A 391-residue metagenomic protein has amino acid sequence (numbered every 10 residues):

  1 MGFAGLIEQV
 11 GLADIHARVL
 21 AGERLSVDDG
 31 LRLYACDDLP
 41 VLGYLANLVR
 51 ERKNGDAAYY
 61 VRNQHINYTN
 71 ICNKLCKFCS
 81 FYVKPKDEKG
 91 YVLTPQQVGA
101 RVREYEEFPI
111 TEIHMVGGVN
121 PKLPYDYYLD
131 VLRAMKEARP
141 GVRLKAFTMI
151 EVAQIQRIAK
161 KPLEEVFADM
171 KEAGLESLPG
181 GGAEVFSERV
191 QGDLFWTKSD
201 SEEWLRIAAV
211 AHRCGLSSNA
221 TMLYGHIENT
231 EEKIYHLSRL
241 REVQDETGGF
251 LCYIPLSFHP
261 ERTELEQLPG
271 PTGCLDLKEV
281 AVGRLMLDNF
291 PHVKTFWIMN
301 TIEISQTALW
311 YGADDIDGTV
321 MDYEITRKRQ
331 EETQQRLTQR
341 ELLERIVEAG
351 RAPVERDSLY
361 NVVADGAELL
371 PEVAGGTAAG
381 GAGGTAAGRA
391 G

Functional and structural regions predicted by a protein language model:
M1-P40, E51, E106, Q244-G391: Auxiliary Fe-S-binding modules of radical SAM enzymes
G22, A46, C76, M115 (+5 more regions): Conserved, mostly hydrophobic/aromatic
G30-Y34, Q64-I66, G117-P121, Y224-I227 (+1 more regions): Conserved short loop/turn motifs at secondary-structure junctions
V41-K86, G90-V116: N-terminal pre-triad scaffold of radical SAM enzymes
N47, I66, R133, A281 (+1 more regions): Active-site phosphate/pyrophosphate- and oxyanion-stabilizing loops and adjacent acidic/basic residues in soluble
A58, R62, C72-N73, C79-K86 (+3 more regions): Mobile, glycine- and charge-enriched loop segments and immediately flanking short secondary-structure elements within
A58-Q64, I113, L144-T148, L178-G180 (+4 more regions): Hydrophobic faces of well-ordered beta-strands that scaffold small-molecule active sites in alpha/beta enzyme cores
V83-T221, H226-Y235, R239-E242: Conserved Radical SAM active-site core
